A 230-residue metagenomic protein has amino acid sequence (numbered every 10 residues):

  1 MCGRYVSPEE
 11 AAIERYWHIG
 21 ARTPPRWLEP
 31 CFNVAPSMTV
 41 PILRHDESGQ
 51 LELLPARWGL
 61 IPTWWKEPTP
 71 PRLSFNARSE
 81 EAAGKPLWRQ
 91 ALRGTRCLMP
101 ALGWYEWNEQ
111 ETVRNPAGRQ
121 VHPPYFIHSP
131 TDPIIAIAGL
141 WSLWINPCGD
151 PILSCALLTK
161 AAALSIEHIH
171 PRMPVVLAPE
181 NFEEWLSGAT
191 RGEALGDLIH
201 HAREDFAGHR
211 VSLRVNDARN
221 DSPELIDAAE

Functional and structural regions predicted by a protein language model:
M1-E230: Short linear sequence motif anchored by a di-proline
